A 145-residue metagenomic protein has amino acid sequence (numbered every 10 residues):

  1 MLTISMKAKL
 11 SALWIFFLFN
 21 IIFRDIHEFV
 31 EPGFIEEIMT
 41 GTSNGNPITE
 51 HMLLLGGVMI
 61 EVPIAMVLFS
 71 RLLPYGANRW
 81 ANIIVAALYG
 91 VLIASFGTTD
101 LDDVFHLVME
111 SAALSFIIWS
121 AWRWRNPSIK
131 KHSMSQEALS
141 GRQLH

Functional and structural regions predicted by a protein language model:
M1-N20: Cytosolic juxtamembrane helix and N-cap/initiation of the first transmembrane helix
F17-H51: Hydrophobic transmembrane helix segments
E50-V58, V108: Structural signature of hydrophobic alpha-helical transmembrane segments
V58-M66, A86, E110: Core segments of transmembrane alpha-helices that mediate helix-helix packing or line hydrophobic substrate/ligand
I60-W80: Juxtamembrane helix-break-helix junctions at the cytosolic face of small multi-pass alpha-helical membrane proteins
N78, Y89-L107: Membrane-helix boundary connector in multi-pass membrane proteins
D102-S120: Alpha-helical membrane-associated segments of multi-pass integral membrane proteins
L114-S135: Membrane-water interface at the C-terminal end of transmembrane alpha helices
